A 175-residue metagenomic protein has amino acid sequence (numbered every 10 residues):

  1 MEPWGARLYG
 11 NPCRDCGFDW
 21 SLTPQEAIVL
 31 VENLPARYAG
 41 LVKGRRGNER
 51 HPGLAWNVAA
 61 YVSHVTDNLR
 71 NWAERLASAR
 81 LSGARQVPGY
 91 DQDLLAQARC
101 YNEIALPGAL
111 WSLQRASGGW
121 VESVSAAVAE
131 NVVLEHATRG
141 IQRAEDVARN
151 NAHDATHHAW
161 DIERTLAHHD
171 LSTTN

Functional and structural regions predicted by a protein language model:
M1-G10, G47-L95, V132-N175: Short, contiguous alpha-helical
M1-N33: Terminal targeting/low-complexity segments that flank the catalytic cores of oxidoreductases
D19, T23-L30, G53, S112 (+2 more regions): Short, contiguous, pocket-lining structural segments that sit at or immediately flank catalytic/ligand-binding sites
L22-G47, H51-P52: Short, contiguous, helix-prone interaction/anchoring segments in small proteins
L22-V29, L81-S82, I104, G108 (+1 more regions): Solvent-exposed interaction patches of small proteins and small membrane subunits
L30-V42, L95-E135, N151: Acidic/histidine-rich alpha-helical segments that form the ligand environment of transition-metal centers
